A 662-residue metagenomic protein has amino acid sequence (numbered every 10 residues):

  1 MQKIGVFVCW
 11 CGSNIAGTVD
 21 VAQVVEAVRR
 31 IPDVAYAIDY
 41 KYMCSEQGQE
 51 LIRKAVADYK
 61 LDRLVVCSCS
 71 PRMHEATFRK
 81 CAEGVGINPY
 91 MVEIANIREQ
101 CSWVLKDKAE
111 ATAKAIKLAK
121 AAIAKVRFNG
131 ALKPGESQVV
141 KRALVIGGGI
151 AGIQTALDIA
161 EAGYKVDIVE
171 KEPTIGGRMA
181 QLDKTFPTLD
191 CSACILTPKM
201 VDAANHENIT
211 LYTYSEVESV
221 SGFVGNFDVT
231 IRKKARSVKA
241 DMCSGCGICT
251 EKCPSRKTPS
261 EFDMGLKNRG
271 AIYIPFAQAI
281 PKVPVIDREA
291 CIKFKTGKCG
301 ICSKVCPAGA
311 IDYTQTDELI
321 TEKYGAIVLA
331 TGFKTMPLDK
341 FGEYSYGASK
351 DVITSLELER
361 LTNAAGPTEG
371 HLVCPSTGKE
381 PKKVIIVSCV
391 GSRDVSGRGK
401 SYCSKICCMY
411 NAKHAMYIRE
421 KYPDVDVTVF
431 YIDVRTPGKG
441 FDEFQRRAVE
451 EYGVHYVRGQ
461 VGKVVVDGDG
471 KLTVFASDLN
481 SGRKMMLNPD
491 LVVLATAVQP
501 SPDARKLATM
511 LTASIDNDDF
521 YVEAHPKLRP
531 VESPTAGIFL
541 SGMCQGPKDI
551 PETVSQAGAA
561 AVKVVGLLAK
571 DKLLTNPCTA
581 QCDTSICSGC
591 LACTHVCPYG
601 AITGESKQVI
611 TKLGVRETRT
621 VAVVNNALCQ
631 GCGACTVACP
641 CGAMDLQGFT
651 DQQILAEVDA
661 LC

Functional and structural regions predicted by a protein language model:
M1-C662: Residues forming the flavin
